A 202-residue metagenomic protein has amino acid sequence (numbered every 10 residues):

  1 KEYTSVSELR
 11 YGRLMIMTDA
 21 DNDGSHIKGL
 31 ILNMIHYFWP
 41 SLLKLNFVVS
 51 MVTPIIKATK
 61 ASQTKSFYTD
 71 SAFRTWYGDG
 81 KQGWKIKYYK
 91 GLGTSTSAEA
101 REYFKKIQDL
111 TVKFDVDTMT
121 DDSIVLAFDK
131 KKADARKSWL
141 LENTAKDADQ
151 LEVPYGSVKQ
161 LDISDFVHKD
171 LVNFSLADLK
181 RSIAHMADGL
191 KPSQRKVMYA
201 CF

Functional and structural regions predicted by a protein language model:
K1-F202: Conserved phosphate-chemistry cores used by DNA topoisomerases
